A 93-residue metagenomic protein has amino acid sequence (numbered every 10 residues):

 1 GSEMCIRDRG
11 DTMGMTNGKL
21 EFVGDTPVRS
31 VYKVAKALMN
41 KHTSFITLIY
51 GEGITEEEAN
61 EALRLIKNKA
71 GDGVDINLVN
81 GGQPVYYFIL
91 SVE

Functional and structural regions predicted by a protein language model:
G1-C5: Short, small-residue-biased leader/transition segments that mark boundaries at the very start of proteins
R7-V28, Y32-L65, I89-E93: Glycine-rich phosphate/diphosphate-binding loops and the adjacent beta-loop-alpha structural elements that coordinate
K41-Y50, A70-G81: Flexible, glycine/charged-enriched surface loops at secondary-structure junctions
N77-E93: C-terminal edge-of-domain segments
